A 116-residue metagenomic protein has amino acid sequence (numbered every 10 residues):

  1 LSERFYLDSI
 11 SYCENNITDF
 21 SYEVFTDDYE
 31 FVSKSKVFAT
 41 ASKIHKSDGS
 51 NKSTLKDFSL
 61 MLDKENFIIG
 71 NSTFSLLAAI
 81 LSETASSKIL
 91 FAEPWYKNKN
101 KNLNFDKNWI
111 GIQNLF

Functional and structural regions predicted by a protein language model:
L1-K52: Core catalytic architecture of nucleotide-activated donor-dependent transferases building glycoconjugates
F5, F31-K34, L76-I80, W95 (+1 more regions): Tryptophan-centered motif/residue detector
V32-A39, L81-S82, N100-N104: Short loop/helix-cap segments at secondary-structure boundaries that form the rim of catalytic
K43-I44, I89, W109-I112: Conserved beta-strand scaffold positions in the cores of enzyme catalytic domains, especially in NTP/NDP-utilizing
S47-G49, E93, Q113-F116: Residues at the C-termini of beta-strands that transition into short coil/loop
T54-K101: A donor-sugar binding/catalytic signature common to diverse glycosyltransferases and related nucleotide-sugar
N98-F116: Leloir-type glycosyltransferase catalytic cores
